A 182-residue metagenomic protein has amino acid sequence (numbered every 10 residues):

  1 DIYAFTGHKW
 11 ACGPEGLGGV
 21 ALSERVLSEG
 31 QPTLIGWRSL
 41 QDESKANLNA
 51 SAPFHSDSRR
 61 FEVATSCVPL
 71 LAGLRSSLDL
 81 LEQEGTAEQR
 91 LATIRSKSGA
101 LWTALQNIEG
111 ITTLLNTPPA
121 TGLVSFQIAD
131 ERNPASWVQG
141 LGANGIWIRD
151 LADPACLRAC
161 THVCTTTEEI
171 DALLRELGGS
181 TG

Functional and structural regions predicted by a protein language model:
D1-A50: Active-site PLP attachment segment
H55-W102: Structural signature of PLP-dependent enzymes
S58, P119-L123, P154-R158: Short, solvent-exposed beta-strand edge segments and adjacent coil->beta transition regions
P69, G85, R132, T165-E168: A generic structural signal for alpha-helix starts
A87, L91-N144: Conserved PLP-binding catalytic core of the aspartate aminotransferase-like
A135-G182: PLP-dependent enzyme catalytic core of the Aspartate aminotransferase-like
